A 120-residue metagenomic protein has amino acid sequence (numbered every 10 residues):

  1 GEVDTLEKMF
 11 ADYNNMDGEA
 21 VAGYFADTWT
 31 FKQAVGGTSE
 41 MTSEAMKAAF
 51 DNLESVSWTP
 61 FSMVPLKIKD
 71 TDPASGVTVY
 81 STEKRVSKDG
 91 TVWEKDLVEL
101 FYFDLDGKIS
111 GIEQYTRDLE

Functional and structural regions predicted by a protein language model:
G1-N15: Short, low-complexity N-terminal intrinsically disordered segments enriched in polar/charged residues
D4-K8, A20, Y24, M41-A48: Extracytoplasmic/secreted proteins, especially bacterial periplasmic and envelope-associated proteins
E7-A11, T30-G37: Second-shell loop/turn segments in exported
D17-K32: Short, well-ordered alpha-helical segments enriched in acidic and aromatic residues
F25, S81-R85, E99, T116: Short beta-strand segments enriched in hydrophobic/aromatic residues within well-folded beta-rich domains
D27, K88, L105: Short, ordered coil/turn segments that flank beta-strands lining enzyme active or ligand-binding pockets
A45-D89: Surface-exposed, charged secondary-structure patches
E94-E120: Short beta-strand edge/turn micro-motifs at domain boundaries
